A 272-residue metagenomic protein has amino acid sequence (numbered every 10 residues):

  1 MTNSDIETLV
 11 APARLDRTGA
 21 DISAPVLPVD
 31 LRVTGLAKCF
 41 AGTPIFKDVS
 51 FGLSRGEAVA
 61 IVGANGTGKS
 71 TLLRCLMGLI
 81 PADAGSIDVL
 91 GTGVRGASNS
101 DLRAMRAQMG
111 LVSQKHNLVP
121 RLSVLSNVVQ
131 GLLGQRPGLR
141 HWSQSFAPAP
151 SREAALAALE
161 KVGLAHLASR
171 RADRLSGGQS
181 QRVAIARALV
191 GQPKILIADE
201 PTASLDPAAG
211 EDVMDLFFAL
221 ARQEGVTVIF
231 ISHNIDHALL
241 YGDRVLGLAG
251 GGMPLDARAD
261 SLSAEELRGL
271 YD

Functional and structural regions predicted by a protein language model:
L31, F46-D48: Conserved structural motif at the start of ABC-family nucleotide-binding domains
V62-A64: The feature captures the beta-strand-to-loop junction immediately N-terminal to the Walker
M77: Helix-to-loop junction immediately C-terminal to a conserved catalytic motif
S86-A104, F146: ABC ATPase NBD Q-loop/coupling interface
R136-H166: Conserved ABC ATPase "signature" region
R171-L175, Q179: Conserved ABC ATPase signature
L196-D199: Catalytic Walker B motif of ABC-type/P-loop ATPase nucleotide-binding domains
